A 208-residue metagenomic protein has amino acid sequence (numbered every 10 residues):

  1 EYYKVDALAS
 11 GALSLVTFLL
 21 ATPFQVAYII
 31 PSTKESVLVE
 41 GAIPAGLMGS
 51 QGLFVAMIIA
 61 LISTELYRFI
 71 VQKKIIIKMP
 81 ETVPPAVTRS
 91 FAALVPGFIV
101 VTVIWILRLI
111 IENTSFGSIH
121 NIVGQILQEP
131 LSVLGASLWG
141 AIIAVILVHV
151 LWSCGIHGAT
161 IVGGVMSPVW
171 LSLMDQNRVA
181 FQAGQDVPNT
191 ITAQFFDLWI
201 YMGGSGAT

Functional and structural regions predicted by a protein language model:
E1-I70, I76, F91-T208: Pore-lining transmembrane helices
M79-R89: Cytosolic juxtamembrane amphipathic/interface segments immediately preceding and feeding into a transmembrane helix
